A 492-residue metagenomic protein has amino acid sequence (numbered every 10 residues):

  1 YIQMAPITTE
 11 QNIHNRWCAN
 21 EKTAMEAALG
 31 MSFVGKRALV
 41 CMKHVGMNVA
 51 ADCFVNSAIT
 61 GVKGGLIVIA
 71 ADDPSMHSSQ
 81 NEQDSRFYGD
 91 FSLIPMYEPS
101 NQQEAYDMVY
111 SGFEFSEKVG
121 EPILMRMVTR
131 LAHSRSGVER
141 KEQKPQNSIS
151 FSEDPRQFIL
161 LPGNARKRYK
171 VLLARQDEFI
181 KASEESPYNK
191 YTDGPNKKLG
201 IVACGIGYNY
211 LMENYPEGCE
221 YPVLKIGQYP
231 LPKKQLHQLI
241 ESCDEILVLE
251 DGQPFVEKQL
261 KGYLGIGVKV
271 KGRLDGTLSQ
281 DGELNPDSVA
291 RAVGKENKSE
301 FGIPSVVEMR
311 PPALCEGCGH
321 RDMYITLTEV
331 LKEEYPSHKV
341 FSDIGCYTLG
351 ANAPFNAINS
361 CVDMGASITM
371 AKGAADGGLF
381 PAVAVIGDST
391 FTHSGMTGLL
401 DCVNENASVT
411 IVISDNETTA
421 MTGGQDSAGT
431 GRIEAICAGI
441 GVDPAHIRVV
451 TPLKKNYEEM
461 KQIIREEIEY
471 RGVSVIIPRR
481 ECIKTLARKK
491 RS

Functional and structural regions predicted by a protein language model:
Y1-Q102, R130, G194, E220 (+2 more regions): Thiamine diphosphate
I2-P6, A27-L29, A50-F54, M76-Q83 (+14 more regions): Short acidic, glycine/serine/threonine-rich loops at helix termini
A5-Q11, M212-V223, A435-D443: Short helix-loop-beta junction
E10-A19, T60-A71, F151-Q157, N406-E417 (+1 more regions): A glycine-rich helix N-cap at a beta->alpha junction
N20-M25, V49, E104, G227-K234 (+4 more regions): Short acidic loop-to-helix transition motifs that present clustered carboxylates
C41-M42, I67-A71, L124-V128, V202-A203 (+5 more regions): Short beta-strand segments
S78, L349-V475, I483-K490: Thiamine diphosphate
P99-L314, G319-H320, T451, K461-S492: Flexible, low-complexity linker and terminal segments
